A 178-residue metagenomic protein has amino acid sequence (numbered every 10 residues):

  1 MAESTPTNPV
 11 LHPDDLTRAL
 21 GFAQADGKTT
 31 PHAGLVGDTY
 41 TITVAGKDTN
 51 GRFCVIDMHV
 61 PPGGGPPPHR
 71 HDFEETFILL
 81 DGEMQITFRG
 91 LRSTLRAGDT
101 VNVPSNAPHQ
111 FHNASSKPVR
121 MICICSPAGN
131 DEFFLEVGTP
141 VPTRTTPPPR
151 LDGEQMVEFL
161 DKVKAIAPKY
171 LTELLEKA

Functional and structural regions predicted by a protein language model:
M1-R52, R150-A178: A short, N-terminal "cap"/entry segment at the start of jelly-roll beta-barrel domains of the cupin/DSBH fold
V44-A45, G65-H71, H112-A114: Short histidine-centered beta-strand/loop micro-motifs that create catalytic or ligand/metal-coordination sites
T49, Q85, S105-D131: Ligand-binding loop in jelly-roll beta-barrel domains
V55-P62, R70-F88, I124-P127: Short, conserved beta-strand element in jelly-roll/cupin
P61-G63, G98, N106, S116: Tight coil/turn sites that cap or link beta-strands
T76, E83, G90-P108: Short acidic-glycine-tyrosine-enriched beta hairpin
K117-A165: A contiguous, mid-protein "functional segment" used to position or interact with cofactors/ions or partner subunits
